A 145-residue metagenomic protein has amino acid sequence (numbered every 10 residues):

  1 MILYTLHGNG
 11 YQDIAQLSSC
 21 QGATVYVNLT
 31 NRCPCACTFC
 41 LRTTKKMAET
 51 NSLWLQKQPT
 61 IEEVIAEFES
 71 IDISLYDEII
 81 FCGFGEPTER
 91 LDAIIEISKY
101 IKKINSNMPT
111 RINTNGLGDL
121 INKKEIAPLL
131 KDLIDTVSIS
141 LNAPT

Functional and structural regions predicted by a protein language model:
M1-G10: A broadly conserved sequence feature marking short terminus-proximal activation segments in nucleic acid-centric
D13-E63: Canonical Radical SAM [4Fe-4S] cluster-binding loop centered on the CxxxCxxC motif and its immediate flanking residues
V25-V27, I79, T110-I112, V137-I139: Hydrophobic faces of well-ordered beta-strands that scaffold small-molecule active sites in alpha/beta enzyme cores
A36-T38, D132-I139: Short coil-to-beta-strand
K45, F84, N142: Flexible loop residues that form catalytic and substrate-binding hotspots at small-molecule/glycan-binding clefts
T50-A66, P87-D132, L141-T145: Canonical radical SAM enzyme core domain
I61-C82: Short Fe-S-cluster ligation motifs
I73-D77, S106-M108, L133-D135: Short, well-ordered coil/turn segments that N-cap beta-strands
